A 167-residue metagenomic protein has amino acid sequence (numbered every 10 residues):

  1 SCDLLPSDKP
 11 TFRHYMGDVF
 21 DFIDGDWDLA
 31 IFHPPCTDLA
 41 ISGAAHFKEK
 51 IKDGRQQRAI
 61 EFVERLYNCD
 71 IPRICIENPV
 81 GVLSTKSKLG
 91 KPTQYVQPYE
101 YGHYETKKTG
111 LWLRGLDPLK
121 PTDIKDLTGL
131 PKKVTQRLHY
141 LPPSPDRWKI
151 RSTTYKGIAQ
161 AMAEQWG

Functional and structural regions predicted by a protein language model:
S1-G167: Conserved active-site and SAM-binding loop architecture of S-adenosyl-L-methionine-dependent nucleic-acid
